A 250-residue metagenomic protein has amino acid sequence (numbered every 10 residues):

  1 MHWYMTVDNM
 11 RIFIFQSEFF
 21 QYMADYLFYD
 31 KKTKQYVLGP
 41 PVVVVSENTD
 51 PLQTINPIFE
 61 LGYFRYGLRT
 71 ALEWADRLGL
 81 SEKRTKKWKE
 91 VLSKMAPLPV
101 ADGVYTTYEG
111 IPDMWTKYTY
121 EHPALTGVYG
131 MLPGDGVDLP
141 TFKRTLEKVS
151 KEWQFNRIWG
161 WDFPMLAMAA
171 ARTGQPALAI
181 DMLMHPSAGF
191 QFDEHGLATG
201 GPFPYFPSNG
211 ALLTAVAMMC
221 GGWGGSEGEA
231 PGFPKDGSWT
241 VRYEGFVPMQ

Functional and structural regions predicted by a protein language model:
M1-I14, E18, I58-G225: Active-site core of glycosidic bond-cleaving carbohydrate-active enzymes
T6-R11, D25-T33, E227: Short conserved catalytic/interaction loops centered on acidic-Pro-aromatic/His motifs
E18-R77: Acidic/histidine-rich catalytic neighborhood
F28-Y29, Y118-Y120, F246-M249: A general structural signal for short secondary-structure junctions and capping/turn motifs
K34, G103, G110, G196 (+2 more regions): Intrinsic-disorder/low-complexity loop/linker signature
Y36-L38, G225-G232: Short, well-ordered strand-loop elements centered on a beta-strand within folded domains, enriched for acidic residues
L38, A217-C220, Y243-Q250: CBM-like carbohydrate-recognition segments
A230-Q250: Surface beta-strand/loop "capping" patches
